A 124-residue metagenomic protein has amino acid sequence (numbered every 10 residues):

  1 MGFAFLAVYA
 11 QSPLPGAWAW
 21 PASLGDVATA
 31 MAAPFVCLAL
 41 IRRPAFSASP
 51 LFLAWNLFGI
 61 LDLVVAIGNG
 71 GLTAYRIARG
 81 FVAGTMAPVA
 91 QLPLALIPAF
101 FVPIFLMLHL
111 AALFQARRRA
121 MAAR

Functional and structural regions predicted by a protein language model:
M1-S12, L63-V82: C-terminal ends of transmembrane alpha-helices and the immediately adjacent extracellular/lumenal or cytosolic loop
M1-S49: Membrane-proximal helix-loop-helix units in multi-pass membrane proteins
G2-F3, T29, G59-V65, L106 (+1 more regions): Hydrophobic side chains within alpha-helical segments
W20-S23, L53-N56, A99: Hydrophobic alpha-helical segments of membrane proteins, primarily the transmembrane helices and their short helical
A28-C37, L96-F114: Hydrophobic cores of alpha-helical transmembrane segments in multi-pass inner/ER membrane proteins, independent
L51-N69: Hydrophobic alpha-helical membrane-insertion segments
R76-L96: Short, membrane-exposed interhelical loops at transmembrane-helix boundaries
A111-R124: Membrane-interface capping segments at transmembrane-helix boundaries
